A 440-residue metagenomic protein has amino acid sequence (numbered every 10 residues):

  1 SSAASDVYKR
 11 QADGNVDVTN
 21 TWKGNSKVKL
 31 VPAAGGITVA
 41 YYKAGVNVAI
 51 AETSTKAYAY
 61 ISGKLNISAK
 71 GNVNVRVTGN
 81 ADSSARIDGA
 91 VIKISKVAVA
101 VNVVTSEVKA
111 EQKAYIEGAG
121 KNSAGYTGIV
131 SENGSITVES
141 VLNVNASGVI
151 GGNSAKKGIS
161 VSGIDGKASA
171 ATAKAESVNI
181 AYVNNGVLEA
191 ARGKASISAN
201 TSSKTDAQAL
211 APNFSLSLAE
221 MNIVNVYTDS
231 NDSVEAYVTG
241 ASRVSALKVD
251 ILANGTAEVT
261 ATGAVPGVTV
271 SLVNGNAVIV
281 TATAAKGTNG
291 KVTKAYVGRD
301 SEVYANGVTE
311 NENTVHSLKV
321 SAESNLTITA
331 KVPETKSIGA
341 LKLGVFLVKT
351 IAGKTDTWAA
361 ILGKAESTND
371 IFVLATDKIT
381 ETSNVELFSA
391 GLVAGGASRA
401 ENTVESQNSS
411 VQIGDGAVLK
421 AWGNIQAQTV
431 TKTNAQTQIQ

Functional and structural regions predicted by a protein language model:
S1, S5-Q440: Low-complexity, glycine- and small/polar-enriched segments
